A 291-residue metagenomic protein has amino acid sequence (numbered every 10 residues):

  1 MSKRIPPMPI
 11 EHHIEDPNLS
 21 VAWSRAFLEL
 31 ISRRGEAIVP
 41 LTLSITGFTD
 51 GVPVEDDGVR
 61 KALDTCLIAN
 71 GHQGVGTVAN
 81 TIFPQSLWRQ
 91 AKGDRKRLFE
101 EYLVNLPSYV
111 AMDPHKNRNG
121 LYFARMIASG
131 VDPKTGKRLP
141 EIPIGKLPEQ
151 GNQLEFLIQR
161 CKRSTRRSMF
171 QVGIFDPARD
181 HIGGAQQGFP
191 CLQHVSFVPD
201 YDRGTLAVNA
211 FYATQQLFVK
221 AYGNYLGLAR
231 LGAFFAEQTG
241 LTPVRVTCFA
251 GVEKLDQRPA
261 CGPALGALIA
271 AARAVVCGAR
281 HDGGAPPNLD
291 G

Functional and structural regions predicted by a protein language model:
M1-G291: Terminal, non-catalytic protein-protein interaction segments that mediate quaternary/complex assembly
